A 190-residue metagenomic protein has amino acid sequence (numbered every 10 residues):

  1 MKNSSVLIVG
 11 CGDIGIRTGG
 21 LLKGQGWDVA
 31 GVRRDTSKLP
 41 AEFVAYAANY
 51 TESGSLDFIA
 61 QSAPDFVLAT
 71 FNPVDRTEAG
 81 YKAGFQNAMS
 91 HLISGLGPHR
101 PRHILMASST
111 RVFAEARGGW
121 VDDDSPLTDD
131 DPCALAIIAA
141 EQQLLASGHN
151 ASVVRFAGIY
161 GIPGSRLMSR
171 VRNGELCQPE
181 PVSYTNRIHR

Functional and structural regions predicted by a protein language model:
V6-G10: Conserved N-terminal Rossmann-fold NAD(P)-binding element of oxidoreductases
C11-G12, F156: Glycine-rich Rossmann-fold phosphate-binding loop(s) that bind the pyrophosphate of adenine dinucleotide cofactors
G15-I16: N-terminal Rossmann-fold NAD(P) dinucleotide-binding loop
F43-D65: Conserved Rossmann-fold cofactor-binding substructure of NAD(P)-dependent oxidoreductases
P64-L105, A139: NAD(P)-cofactor binding segment of oxidoreductase domains
H91-P132: Conserved Rossmann-fold NAD(P)-dependent oxidoreductase catalytic core, especially the SDR/UDP-sugar
R117-V153, P179: Catalytic helix-loop patch of NAD(P)-dependent Rossmann-fold dehydrogenases
L145-N186: NAD(P)-dependent short-chain dehydrogenase/reductase
